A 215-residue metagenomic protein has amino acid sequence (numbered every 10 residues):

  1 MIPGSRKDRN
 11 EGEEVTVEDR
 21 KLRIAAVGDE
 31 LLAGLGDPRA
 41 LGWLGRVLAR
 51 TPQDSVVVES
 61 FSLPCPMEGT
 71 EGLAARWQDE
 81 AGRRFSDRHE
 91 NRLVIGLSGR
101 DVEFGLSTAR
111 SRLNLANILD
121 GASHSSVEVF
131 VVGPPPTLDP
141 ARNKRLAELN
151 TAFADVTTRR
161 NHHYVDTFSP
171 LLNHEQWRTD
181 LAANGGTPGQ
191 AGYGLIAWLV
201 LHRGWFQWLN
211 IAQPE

Functional and structural regions predicted by a protein language model:
M1-R23: Membrane/wall-proximal cationic-aromatic binding patches
T16-A26, L31-N114: Conserved SGNH/GDSL esterase-like catalytic core that processes O-acyl groups on lipids and polysaccharides
V27, V132, T167: SDR active-site strand-loop-helix element
R46-T51, E80, N117, G121 (+4 more regions): Alpha-helical structural signal in soluble globular domains
E59-F61, E128, N161-H163: Conserved beta-strand segments of alpha/beta enzyme cores
R83-E90, H124-S126, Q207-W208: Glycine-rich phosphate-binding loop signature in dinucleotide/nucleotide-binding domains
G96-R100, I118-T151: Active-site segments of SGNH/GDSL-like serine hydrolases that catalyze O-acetyl group transfer/hydrolysis on lipids
P135-E215: Catalytic His-Asp segment of secreted/periplasmic serine-dependent ester chemistry enzymes
